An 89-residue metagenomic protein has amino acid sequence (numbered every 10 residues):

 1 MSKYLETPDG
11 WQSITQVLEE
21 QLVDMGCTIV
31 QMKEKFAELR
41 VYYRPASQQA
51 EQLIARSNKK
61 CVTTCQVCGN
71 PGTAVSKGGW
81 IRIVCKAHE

Functional and structural regions predicted by a protein language model:
M1-R56, K60: Long, charged N-terminal interaction/targeting segments
C61-T64, G78-I81: Short metal-coordination and nucleic-acid-contact micro-motifs, chiefly zinc-binding Cys/His arrays
C65-C68, C85: Short cysteine-rich clusters marking metal-coordination/redox-active sites
P71-S76: Short functional micro-motifs and their immediate structural scaffolds
G79-E89: Cysteine-rich micro-motifs
